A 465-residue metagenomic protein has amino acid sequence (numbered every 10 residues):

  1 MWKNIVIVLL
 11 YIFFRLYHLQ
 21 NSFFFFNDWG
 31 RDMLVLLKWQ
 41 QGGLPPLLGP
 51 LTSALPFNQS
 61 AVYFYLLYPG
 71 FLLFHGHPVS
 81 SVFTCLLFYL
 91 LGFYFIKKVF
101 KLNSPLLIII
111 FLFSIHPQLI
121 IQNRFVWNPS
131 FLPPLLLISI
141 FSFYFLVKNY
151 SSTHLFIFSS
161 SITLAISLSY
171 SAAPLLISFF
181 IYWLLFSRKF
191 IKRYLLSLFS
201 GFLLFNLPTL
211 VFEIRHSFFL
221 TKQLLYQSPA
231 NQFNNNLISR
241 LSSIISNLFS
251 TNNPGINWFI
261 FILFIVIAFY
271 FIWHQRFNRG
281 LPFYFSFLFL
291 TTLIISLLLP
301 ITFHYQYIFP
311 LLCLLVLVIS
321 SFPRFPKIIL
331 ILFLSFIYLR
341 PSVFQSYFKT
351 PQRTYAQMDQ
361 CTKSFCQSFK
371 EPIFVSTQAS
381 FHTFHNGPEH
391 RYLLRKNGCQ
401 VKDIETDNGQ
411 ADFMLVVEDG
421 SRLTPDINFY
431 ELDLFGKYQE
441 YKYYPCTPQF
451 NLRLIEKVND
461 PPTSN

Functional and structural regions predicted by a protein language model:
M1, S139-I157, A165, L184 (+1 more regions): Membrane-interface transmembrane helices that cradle and orient dolichyl/undecaprenyl
L9, F83-N103, I138, S142 (+1 more regions): Transmembrane-helix motifs of polytopic, lipid-linked glycan transferases
F14-H18, G30-N58, V62-Y65, P69: Extracytosolic helix-loop segments that constitute the early lumenal/periplasmic catalytic or substrate-binding loops
N21, M33-G42, L66, A173-H274: Transmembrane-lumen/periplasm boundary regions of multi-pass, lipid-linked membrane glycan transferases
A61-Y65, L73-L91, Q122-V126, I256-I260 (+1 more regions): Loop-to-helix entry region of an early transmembrane alpha helix in multi-pass inner-membrane enzymes
I109-I110, H154-Y170, F180, G201-L204 (+1 more regions): Membrane-interface alpha helices of multi-pass inner-membrane proteins
N123, P282-F325: Hydrophobic/aromatic-rich transmembrane helices and adjacent perimembrane loops
F333-P448: Catalytic lumenal/periplasmic loop and adjoining terminal transmembrane helix of membrane glycan-assembly enzymes
